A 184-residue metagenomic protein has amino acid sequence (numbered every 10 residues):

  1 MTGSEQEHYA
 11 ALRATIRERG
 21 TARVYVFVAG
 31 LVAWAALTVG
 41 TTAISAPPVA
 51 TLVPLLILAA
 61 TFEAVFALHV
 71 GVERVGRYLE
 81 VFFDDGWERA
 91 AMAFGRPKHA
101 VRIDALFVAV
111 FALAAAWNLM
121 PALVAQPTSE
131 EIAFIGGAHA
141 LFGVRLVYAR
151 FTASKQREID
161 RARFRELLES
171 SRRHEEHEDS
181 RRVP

Functional and structural regions predicted by a protein language model:
M1-L37, T152-H174: Cytosolic-side membrane-entry/anchor segment at the start of a transmembrane helix
R19-V24, A90-A116: Loop-to-transmembrane boundary segments
F27-F66: Selected alpha-helical membrane-embedding segments in polytopic membrane proteins
V39-A43, F66-H69, A115, L119-Q126 (+1 more regions): Transmembrane helix-loop junctions and nearby membrane-interface residues
A43-L55, L123-H139: Hydrophobic alpha-helical transmembrane segments
L52-H99, V147-F164: Inner-leaflet juxtamembrane helices
L106-M120, A133-R150: Hydrophobic core of alpha-helical transmembrane segments in multi-pass integral membrane proteins
